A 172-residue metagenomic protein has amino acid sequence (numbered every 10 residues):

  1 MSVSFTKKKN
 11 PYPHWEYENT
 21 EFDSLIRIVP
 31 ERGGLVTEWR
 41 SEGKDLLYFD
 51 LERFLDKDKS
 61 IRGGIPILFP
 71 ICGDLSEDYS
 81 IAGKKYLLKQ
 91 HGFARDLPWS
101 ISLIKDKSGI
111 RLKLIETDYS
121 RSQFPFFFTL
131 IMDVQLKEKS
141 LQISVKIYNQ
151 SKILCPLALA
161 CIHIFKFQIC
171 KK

Functional and structural regions predicted by a protein language model:
M1-Q142, Q150-K172: Surface-exposed acidic/polar loop and edge beta-strand patches at domain peripheries
